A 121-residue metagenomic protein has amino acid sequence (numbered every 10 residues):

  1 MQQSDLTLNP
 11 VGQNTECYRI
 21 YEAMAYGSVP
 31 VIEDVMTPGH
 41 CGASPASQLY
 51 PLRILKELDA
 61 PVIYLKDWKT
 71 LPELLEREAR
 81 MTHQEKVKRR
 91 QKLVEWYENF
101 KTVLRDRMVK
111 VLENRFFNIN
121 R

Functional and structural regions predicted by a protein language model:
M1-N120: Catalytic binding pocket for nucleotide-activated donors in carbohydrate/polymer assembly enzymes
